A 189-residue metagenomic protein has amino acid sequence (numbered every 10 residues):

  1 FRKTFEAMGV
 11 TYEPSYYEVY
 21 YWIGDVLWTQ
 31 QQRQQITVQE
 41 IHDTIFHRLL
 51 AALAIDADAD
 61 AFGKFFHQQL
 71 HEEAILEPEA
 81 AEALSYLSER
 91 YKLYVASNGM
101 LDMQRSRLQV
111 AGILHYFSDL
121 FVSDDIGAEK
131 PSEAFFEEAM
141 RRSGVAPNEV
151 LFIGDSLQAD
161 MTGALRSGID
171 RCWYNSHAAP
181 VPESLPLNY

Functional and structural regions predicted by a protein language model:
F1-P78: N-terminal helical cap/lid subdomain that shapes the substrate entry/recognition surface in HAD-like hydrolases
M8, T37, L53, H71 (+4 more regions): Short N-terminal micro-motifs specific to bacterial/archaeal maturation and metal-cluster initiation sites
Y20, G24-T29, D43-A51, Q69-E73 (+6 more regions): Short amphipathic alpha-helical patches
A57, A81, S85, K92-Y189: Asp-based, Mg2+/Mn2+-dependent phosphohydrolase catalytic module
